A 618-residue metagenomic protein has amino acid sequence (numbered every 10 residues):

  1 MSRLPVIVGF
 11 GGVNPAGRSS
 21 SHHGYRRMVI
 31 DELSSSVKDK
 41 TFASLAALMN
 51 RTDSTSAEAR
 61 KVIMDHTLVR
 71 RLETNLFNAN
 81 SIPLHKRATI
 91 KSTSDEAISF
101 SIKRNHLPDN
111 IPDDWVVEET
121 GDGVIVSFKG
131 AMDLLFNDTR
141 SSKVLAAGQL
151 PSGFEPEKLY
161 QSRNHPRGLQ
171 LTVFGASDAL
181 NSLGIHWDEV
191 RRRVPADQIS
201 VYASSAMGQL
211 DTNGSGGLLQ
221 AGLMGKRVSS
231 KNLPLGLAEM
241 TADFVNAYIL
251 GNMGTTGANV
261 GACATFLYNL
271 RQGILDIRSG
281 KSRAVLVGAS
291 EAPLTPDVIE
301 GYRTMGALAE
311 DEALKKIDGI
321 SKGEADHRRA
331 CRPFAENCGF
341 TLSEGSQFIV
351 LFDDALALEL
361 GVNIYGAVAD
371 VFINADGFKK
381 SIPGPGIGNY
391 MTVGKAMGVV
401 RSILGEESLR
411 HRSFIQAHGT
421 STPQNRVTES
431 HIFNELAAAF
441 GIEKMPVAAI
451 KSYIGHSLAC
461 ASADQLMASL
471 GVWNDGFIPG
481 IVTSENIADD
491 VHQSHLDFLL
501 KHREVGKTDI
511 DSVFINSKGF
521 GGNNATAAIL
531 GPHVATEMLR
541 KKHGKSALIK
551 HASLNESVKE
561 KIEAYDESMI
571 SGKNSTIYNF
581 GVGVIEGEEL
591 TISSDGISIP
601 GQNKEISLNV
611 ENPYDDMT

Functional and structural regions predicted by a protein language model:
R3-P15, I30, A313-E406, S413-F414 (+1 more regions): Condensing-enzyme catalytic core mediating Claisen C-C bond formation in acyl metabolism
L4-G17, G24, V29-E189, A203-L219 (+2 more regions): A glycine- and small-residue-enriched flexible loop/hinge segment at structural boundaries
A46, I125-Q170, G208-Q272, M305-L308 (+2 more regions): Conserved catalytic cysteine-centered active-site region of acyl-thioester-dependent Claisen-condensing enzymes
L171-I185, A238, A242, T256-E291 (+4 more regions): Active-site-proximal alpha-helical scaffold in enzymes
A176, V201, F266, G273 (+7 more regions): Conserved small-residue
L180-P195, I249, A357-N363, V393-F414 (+1 more regions): Phosphate/pyrophosphate-binding loops at sites that engage ATP/ADP/AMP, CoA/4′-phosphopantetheine, polyphosphate
E189-V201, T255-G261, S282-S290, N363-F372 (+5 more regions): Beta-strand segments within the central parallel beta-sheet cores of soluble alpha/beta enzyme folds
K281-C338, V371-P385, A417-R426, E443-L496: Acyl-CoA/ACP chain-elongation machinery
